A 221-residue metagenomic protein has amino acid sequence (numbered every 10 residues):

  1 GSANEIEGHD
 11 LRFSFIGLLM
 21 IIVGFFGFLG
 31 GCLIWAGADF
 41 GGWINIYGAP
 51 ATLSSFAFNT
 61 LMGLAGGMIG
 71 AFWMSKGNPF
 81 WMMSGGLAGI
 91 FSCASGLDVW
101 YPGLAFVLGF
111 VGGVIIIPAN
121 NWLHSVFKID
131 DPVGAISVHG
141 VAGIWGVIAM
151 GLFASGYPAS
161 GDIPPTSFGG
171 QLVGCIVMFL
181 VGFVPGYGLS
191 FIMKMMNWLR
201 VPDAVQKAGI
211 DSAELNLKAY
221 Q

Functional and structural regions predicted by a protein language model:
G1-Q221: Hydrophobic alpha-helical transmembrane bundles of multi-pass membrane proteins
